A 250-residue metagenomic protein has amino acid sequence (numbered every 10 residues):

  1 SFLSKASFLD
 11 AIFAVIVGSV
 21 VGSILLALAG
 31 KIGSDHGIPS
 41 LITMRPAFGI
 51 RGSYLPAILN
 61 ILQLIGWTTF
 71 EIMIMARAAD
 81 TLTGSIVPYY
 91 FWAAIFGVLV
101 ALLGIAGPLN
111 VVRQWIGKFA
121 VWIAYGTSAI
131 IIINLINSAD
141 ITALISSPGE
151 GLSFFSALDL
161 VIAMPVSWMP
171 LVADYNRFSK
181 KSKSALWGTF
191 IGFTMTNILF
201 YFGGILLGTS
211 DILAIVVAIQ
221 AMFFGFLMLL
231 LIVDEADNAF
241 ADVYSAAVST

Functional and structural regions predicted by a protein language model:
F2-K31, G52, T194: Extracellular loop-to-transmembrane helix junctions
F2-K5, K31, I74-G84, G97-F119 (+2 more regions): Membrane-water interface regions at transmembrane-helix termini and the short interhelical loops of multi-pass membrane
V17, V21, I50-L62, G149-L158 (+1 more regions): Select transmembrane alpha-helical segments in multipass membrane proteins
S53-I86, E235-T250: Hydrophobic transmembrane alpha-helices that form the core helical bundles of multi-pass secondary transporters
A76, F91-N134, P148-G149, L186-F193: Membrane-interface loop-to-helix entry segments
G104-I105, W122-G149, A157, V161-V166 (+1 more regions): Hydrophobic alpha-helical segments and their helix-loop junctions in multi-pass secondary transporters
G107-K118, S167-M195, D242-T250: Hydrophobic, small-residue-rich membrane helices and short re-entrant helix-turn-helix hairpins that build
M195, L199-V243: TM-loop-TM module centered on a large, flexible mid-protein loop between adjacent transmembrane helices in multi-pass
